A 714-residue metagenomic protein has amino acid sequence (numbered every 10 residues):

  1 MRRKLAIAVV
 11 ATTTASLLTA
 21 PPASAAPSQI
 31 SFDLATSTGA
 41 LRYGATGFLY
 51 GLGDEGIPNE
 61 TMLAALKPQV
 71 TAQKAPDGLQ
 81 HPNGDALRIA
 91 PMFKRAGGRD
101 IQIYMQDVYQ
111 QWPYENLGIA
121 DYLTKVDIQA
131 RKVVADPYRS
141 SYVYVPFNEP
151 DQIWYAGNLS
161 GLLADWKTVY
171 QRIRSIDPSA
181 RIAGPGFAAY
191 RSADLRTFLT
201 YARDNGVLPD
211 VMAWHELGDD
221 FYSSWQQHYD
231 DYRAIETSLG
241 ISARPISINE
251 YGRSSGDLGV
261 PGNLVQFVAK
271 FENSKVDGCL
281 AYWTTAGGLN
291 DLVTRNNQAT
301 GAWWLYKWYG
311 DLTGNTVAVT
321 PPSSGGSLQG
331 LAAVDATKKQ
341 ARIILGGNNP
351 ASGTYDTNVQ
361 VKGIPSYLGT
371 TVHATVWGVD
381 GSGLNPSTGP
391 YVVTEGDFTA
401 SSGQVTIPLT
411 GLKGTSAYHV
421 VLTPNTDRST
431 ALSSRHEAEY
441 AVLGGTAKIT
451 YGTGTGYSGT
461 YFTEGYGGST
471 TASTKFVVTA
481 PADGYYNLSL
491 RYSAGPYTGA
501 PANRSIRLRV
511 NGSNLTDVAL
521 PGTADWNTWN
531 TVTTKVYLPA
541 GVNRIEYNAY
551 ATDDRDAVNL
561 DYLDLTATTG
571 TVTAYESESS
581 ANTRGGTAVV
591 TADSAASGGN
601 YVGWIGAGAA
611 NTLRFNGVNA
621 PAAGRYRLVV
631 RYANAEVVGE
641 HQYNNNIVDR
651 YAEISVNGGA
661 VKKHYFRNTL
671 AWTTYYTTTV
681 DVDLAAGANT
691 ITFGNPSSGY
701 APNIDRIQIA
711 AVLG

Functional and structural regions predicted by a protein language model:
M1-A25: Secretory targeting and sorting signals
A26-D77: Boundary/entry segment of secreted carbohydrate-active catalytic domains
L66-P209, A213-D219: Substrate-binding cleft and catalytic face of glycoside hydrolase catalytic domains, especially the flexible beta-alpha
L217-L258, D311: Glycoside hydrolase catalytic-domain groove-lining segments
R253, D257-Q340, L345-N348, S352: Aromatic/acidic polysaccharide-binding cleft in carbohydrate-active enzymes
G325-G381, V478, A482, S489-A494 (+3 more regions): Carbohydrate-binding surface patches
N348-H436, Y440, V542: C-terminal beta-sandwich/jelly-roll accessory domains of carbohydrate-active enzymes
N425-G714: Extracytoplasmic
